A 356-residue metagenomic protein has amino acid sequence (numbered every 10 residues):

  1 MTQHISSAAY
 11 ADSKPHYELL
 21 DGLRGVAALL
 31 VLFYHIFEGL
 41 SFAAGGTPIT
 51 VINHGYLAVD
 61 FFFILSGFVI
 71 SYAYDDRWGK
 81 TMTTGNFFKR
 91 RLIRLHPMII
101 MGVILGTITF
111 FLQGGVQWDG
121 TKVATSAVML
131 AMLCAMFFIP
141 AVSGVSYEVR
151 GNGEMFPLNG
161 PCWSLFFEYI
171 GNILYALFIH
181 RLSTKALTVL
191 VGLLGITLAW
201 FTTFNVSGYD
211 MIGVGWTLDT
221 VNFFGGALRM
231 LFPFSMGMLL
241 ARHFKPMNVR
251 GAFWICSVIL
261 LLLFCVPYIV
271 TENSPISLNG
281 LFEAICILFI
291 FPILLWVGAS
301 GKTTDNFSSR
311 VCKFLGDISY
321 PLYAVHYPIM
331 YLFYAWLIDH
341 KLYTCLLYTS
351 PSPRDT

Functional and structural regions predicted by a protein language model:
Q3-H4, L95-Y169, T197-T220, I285-A299: Membrane-interface helix-loop-helix regions
Q3-L19, L29, F33-G55, S71-T84 (+3 more regions): Alpha-helical transmembrane segments in multi-pass integral membrane proteins
L20, N86-F87, L95, S164 (+2 more regions): Alpha-helical transmembrane segments and their helix-entry boundary regions
D21, G25-A28, S66, I100 (+1 more regions): Residues within membrane-spanning alpha-helices of integral membrane proteins, especially the hydrophobic core/packing
Y56-V59, D75-G115, K122-F138, G171-N172 (+5 more regions): Transmembrane alpha-helical segments and their boundary/interface "anchor" motifs in multi-pass integral membrane
V189-L198, F253-L261: Central hydrophobic cores of alpha-helical transmembrane segments in multi-pass integral membrane proteins
Y348-T356: Single conserved hydrophobic/aromatic residue that forms the stacking wall/gate of nucleotide- or nucleobase-binding
